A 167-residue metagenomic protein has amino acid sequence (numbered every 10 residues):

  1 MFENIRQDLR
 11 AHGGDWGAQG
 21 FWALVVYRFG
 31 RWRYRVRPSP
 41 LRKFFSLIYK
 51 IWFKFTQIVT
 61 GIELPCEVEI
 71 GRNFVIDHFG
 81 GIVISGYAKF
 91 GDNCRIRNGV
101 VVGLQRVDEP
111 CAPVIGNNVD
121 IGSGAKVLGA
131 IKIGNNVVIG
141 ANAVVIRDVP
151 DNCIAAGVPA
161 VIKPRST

Functional and structural regions predicted by a protein language model:
M1-T60: Terminal amphipathic alpha-helical/low-complexity segments used for targeting or macromolecular assembly
R31, F55, I96, D120 (+2 more regions): Alpha-helix boundary/capping detector
T60, P65-C66, G71-R72, D77-G86 (+11 more regions): Left-handed beta-helix
L104-R106, S166: Short beta->alpha connector loops at strand-helix junctions that form conserved, small/polar/Pro-enriched
A156-T167: Short, basic/aromatic-enriched C-terminal tail that caps enzymatic domains
